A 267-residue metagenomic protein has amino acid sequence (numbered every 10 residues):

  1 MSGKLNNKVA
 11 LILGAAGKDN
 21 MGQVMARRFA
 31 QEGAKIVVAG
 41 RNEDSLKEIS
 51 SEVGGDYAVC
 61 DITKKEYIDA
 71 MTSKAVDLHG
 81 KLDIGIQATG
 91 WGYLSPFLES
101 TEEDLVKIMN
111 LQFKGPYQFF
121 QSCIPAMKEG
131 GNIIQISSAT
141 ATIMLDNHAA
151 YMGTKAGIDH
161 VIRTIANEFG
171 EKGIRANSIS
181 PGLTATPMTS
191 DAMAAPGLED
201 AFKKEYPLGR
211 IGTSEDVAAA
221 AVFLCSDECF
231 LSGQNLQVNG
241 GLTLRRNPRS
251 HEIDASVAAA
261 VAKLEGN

Functional and structural regions predicted by a protein language model:
G3-I36: Canonical Rossmann dinucleotide-binding motif of NAD(H)/NADP(H)-dependent dehydrogenases/reductases, specifically
P96-F97, T101-K107, L198, F202: Substrate-binding pocket helix/loop in short-chain dehydrogenase/reductase
F120, T154, I162: Active-site helix of classical SDR
P125, N167-E171: Alpha-helical segment proximal to the catalytic Tyr-Lys
A126, R210-V238, T243: C-terminal substrate-recognition "lid" of short-chain dehydrogenase/reductases
G170, R175, L231-G233: Short, small/polar-rich loop/turn modules that mediate ligand/substrate recognition or access, typified
S232-N267: Short C-terminal tail/terminal secondary-structure segment of NAD(P)H-dependent dehydrogenase/reductase domains
